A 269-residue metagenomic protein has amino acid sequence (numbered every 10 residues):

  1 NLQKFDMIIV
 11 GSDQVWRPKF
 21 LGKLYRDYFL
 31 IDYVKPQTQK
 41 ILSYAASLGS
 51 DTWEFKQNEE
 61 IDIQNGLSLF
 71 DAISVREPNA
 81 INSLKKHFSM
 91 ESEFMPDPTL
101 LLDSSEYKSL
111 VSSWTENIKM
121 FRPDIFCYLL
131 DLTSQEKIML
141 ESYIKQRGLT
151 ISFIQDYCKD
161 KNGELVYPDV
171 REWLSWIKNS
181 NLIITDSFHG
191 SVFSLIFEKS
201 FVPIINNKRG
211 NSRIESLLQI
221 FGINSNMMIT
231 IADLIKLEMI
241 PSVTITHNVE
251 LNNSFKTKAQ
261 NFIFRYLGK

Functional and structural regions predicted by a protein language model:
N1-K269: Active-site anion-handling motifs in enzyme catalytic cores
